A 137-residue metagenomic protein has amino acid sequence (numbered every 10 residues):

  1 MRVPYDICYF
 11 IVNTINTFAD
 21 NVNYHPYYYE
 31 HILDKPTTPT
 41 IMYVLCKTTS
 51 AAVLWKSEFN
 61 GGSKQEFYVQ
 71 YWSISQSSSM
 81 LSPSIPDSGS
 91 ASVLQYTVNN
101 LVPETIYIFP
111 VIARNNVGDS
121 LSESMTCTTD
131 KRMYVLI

Functional and structural regions predicted by a protein language model:
R2-P4, L101-P103: Hydrophobic loop/turn residues within beta-sheet-rich immunoglobulin-like superfamily modules
C8-Y9, N13, T17-N99, I106-I137: Extracellular low-complexity, O-glycosylation-prone stalks/linkers
